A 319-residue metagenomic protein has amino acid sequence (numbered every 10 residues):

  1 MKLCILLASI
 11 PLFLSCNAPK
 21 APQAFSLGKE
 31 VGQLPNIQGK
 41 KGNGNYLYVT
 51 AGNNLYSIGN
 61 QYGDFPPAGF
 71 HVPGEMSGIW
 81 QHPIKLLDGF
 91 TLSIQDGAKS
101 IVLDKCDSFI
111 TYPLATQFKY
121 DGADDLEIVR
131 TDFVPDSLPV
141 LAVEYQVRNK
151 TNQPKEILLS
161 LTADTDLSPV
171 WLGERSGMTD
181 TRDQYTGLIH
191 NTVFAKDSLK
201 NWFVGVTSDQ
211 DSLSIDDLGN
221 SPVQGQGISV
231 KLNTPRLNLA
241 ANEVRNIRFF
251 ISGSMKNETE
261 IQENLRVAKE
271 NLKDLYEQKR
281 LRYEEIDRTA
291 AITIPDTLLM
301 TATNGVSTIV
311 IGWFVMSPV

Functional and structural regions predicted by a protein language model:
C4-F13: Bacterial N-terminal signal peptides
S9-I10, D216, G253, S317: Amphipathic, positively biased hydrophobic alpha-helical segments used for protein targeting and membrane insertion
C16-T301: Terminal accessory carbohydrate-recognition/targeting modules of carbohydrate-active enzymes
V306: Active-site pocket-lining segments that scaffold enzyme catalytic pockets across diverse folds
W313-V319: Glycine- and aromatic-rich loop/turn segments at beta-sheet edges
